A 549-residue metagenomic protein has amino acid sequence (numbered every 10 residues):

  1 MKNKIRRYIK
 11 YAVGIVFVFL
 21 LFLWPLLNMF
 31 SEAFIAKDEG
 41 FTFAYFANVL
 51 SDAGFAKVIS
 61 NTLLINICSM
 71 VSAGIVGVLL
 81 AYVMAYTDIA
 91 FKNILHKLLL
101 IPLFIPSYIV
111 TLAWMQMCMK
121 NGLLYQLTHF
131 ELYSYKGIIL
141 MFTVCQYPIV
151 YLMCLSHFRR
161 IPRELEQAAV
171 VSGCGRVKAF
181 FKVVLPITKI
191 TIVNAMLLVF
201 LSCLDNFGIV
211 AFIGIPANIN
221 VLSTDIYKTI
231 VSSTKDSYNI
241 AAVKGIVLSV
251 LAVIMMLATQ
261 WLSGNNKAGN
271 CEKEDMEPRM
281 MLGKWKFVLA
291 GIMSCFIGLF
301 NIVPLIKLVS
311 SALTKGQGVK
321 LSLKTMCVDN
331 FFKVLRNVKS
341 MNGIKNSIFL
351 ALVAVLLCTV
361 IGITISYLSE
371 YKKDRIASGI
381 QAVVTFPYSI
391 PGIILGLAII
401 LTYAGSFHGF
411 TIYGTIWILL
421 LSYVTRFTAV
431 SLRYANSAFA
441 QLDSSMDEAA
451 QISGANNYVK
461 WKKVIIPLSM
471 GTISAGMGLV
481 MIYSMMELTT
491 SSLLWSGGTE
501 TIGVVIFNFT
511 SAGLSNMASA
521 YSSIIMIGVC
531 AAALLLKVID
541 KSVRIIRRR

Functional and structural regions predicted by a protein language model:
M1-K4: Short, Lys/Arg-rich, polar N-terminal cytosolic tail immediately upstream of the first transmembrane signal-anchor
R6-K37, S51-R159, I187-G208, F212-G214 (+9 more regions): Membrane-water interface segments at the C-terminal ends of transmembrane alpha-helices in multi-pass inner-membrane
F34-A44, Q116-T128, I215-D225, N265-K273 (+2 more regions): Peri-membrane helix termini and adjoining interfacial loops of integral membrane proteins
T42-L50, F180-F181, M326-R336: A short amphipathic helical element positioned immediately N-terminal to and/or at the very start of a transmembrane
S172-G173, P186, S453-A455, P467: Glycine/proline-centered hinge or cleavage motifs at structural transition points of membrane proteins
C174, K267-R279, M446, A455 (+1 more regions): Short cytosolic juxtamembrane segments of multi-pass membrane proteins
G208-K235, K320-K324, L488-S515, R548-R549: Glycine-rich helix-loop "coupling/hinge" segments at transmembrane-helix boundaries in multipass transporters
L257-M293: Alpha-helical transmembrane segments of integral membrane proteins
